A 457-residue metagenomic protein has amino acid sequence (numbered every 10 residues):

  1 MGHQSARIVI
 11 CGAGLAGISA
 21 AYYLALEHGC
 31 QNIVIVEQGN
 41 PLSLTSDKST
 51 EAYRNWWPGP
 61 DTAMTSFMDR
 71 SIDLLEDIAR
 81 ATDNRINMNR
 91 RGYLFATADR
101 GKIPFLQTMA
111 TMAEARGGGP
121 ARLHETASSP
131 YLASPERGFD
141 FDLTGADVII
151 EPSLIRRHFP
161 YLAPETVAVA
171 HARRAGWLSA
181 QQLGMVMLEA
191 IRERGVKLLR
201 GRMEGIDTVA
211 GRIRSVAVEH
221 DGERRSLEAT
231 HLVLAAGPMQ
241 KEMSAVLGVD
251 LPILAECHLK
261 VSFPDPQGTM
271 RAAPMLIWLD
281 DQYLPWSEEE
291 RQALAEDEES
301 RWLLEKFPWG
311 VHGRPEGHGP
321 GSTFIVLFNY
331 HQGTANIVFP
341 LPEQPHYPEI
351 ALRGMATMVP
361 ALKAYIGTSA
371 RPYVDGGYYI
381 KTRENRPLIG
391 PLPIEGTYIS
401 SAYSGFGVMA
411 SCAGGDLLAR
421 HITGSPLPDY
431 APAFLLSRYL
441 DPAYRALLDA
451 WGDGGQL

Functional and structural regions predicted by a protein language model:
G2-A16, V34: Beta1/beta-strand and adjacent pyrophosphate-binding region of the FAD-binding site in flavoprotein oxidoreductases
A25-D47: Glycine-rich FAD pyrophosphate-binding loop
E51-L154, H158, P308-V311: Dinucleotide-binding Rossmann-like beta1-alpha1 core, especially the glycine-rich loop that anchors the ADP
S66-D69, A96-I103, A170-E189, L198 (+3 more regions): Short beta-strand to alpha-helix junction loop
F141-R157, G333-T334, L341-C412, D416-T423 (+2 more regions): Flavin (FAD/FMN) cofactor-binding core of flavoprotein oxidoreductases
A163-E165, V169-H231, A235-P238: Helical element adjacent to the flavin cofactor pocket in flavoenzyme catalytic cores
G222-D297: Central helical "cap/lid" subdomain
P266-I394: Active-site lid/adjacent beta-loop-alpha segment flanking the redox-cofactor pocket in flavoenzymes
